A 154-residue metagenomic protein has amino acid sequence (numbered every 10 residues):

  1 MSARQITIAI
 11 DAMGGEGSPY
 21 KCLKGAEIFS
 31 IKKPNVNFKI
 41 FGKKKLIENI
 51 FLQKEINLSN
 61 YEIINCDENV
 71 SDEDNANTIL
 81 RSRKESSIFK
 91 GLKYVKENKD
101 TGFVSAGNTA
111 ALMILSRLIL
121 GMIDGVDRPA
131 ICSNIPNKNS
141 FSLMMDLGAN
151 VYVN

Functional and structural regions predicted by a protein language model:
M1-D74, T78, K84, K93-E97 (+2 more regions): Anion-binding alpha/beta catalytic cores of soluble intermediary-metabolism enzymes, centered on
